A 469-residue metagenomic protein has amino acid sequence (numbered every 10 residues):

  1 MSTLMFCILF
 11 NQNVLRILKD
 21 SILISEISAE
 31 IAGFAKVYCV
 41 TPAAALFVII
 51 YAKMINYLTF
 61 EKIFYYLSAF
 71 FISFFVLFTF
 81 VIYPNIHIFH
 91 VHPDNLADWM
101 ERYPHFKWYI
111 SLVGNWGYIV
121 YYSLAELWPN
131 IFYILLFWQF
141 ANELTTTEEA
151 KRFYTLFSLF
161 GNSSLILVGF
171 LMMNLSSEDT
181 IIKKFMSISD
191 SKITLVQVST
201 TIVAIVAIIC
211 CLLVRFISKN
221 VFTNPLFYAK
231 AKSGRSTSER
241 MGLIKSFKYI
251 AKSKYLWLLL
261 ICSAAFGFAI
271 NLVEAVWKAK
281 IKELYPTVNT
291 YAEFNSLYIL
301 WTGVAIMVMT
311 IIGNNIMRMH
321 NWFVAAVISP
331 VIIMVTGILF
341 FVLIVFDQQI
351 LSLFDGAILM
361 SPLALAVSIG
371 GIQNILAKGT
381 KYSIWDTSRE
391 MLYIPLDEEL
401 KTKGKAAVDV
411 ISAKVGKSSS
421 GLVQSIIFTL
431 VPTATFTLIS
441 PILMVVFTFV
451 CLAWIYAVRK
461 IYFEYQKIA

Functional and structural regions predicted by a protein language model:
M1, Y57-K62, A69, T79-F80 (+8 more regions): Intracellular loop-helix junctions on the cytosolic face of multi-pass helical membrane proteins
L4-I50, V113-E178, R240-Y249, K254 (+2 more regions): Substrate-agnostic recognition of the 12-TM MFS/MFS-like secondary transporter fold
A29, F60, T147-A150, K192-V196 (+4 more regions): Membrane-helix interface/capping residues of multi-pass secondary transporters
G33-V40, V198-V203, N295-T302, S329 (+1 more regions): Alpha-helical transmembrane segments of polytopic membrane proteins
A69-S111, I332-L363: C-terminal ends and interior cores of transmembrane alpha-helices in multi-pass membrane transporters/permeases
F78-T79, V214, F340-I344, G421-F428 (+1 more regions): Structural signal for membrane-spanning alpha-helices in multi-pass inner-membrane proteins, emphasizing helix cores
Q349-S352, S425-M444: Extracellular/periplasmic helix-loop-helix junctions in multi-pass membrane proteins
